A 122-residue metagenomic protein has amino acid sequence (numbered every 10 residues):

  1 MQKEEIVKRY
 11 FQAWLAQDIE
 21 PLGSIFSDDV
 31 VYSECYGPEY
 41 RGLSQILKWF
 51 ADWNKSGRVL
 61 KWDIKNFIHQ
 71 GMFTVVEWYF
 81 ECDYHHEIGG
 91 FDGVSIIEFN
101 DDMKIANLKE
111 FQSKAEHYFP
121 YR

Functional and structural regions predicted by a protein language model:
M1-E4: Amphipathic alpha-helical repeat elements characteristic of tetratricopeptide repeat
K8-Q12: Amphipathic alpha-helical repeat scaffolds
A16-D29: Short, well-ordered alpha-helical segments enriched in acidic and aromatic residues
P21, Y32, H69: Active-site micro-motifs of SAM-dependent methyltransferase domains
V31-R41, W53: A short gly/proline-enriched turn/hairpin at secondary-structure junctions
L47-R122: A beta-strand edge to alpha-helix "cap/lid" segment located at domain peripheries
